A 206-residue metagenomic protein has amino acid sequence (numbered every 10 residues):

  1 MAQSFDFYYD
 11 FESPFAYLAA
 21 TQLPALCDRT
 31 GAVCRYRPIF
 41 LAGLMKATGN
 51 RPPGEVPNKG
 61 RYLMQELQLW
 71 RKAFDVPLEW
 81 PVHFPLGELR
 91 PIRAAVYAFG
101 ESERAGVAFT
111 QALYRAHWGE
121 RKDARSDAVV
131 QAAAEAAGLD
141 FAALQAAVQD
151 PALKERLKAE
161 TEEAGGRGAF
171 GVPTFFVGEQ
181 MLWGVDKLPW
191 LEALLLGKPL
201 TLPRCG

Functional and structural regions predicted by a protein language model:
Q3-D6, F11-A32, G100, R104 (+2 more regions): C-terminal cap of thioredoxin/glutaredoxin-like
F11, F15-E120, L202-C205: Structural alpha/beta surface segment adjacent to cysteine/selenocysteine redox centers across thiol/disulfide enzymes
